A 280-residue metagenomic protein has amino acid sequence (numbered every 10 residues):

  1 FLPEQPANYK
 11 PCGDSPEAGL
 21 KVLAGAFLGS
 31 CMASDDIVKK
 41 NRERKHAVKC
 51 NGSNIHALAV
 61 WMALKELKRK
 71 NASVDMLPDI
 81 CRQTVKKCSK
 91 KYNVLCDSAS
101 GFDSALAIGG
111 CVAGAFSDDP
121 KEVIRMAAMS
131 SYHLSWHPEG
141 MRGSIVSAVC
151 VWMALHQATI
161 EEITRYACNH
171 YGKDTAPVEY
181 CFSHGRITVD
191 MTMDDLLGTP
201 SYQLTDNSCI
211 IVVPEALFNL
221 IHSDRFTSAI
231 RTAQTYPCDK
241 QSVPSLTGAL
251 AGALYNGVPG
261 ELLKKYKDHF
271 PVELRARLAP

Functional and structural regions predicted by a protein language model:
F1-P280: Structured, active/binding-site neighborhoods that engage oxygen-rich ligands
